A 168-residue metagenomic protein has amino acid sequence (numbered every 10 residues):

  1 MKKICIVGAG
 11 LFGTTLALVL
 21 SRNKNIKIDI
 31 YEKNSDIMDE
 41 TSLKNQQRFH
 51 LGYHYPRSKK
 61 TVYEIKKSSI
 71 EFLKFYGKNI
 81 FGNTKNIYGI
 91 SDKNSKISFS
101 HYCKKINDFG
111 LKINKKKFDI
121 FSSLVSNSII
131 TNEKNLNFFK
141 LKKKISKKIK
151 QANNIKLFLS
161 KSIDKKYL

Functional and structural regions predicted by a protein language model:
K2-D29: N-terminal Rossmann-like FAD-binding beta1-loop-alpha1 element of flavoenzymes
V7, Y31, G89-I90, T131: Short hydrophobic segments within beta-strands
S21-L43: Glycine-rich FAD pyrophosphate-binding loop
D29, K112-N114, I155-L159: General small-molecule cofactor/ligand-binding pocket signal
Q46-N127: Dinucleotide-binding Rossmann-like beta1-alpha1 core, especially the glycine-rich loop that anchors the ADP
I129-L168: Helical element adjacent to the flavin cofactor pocket in flavoenzyme catalytic cores
